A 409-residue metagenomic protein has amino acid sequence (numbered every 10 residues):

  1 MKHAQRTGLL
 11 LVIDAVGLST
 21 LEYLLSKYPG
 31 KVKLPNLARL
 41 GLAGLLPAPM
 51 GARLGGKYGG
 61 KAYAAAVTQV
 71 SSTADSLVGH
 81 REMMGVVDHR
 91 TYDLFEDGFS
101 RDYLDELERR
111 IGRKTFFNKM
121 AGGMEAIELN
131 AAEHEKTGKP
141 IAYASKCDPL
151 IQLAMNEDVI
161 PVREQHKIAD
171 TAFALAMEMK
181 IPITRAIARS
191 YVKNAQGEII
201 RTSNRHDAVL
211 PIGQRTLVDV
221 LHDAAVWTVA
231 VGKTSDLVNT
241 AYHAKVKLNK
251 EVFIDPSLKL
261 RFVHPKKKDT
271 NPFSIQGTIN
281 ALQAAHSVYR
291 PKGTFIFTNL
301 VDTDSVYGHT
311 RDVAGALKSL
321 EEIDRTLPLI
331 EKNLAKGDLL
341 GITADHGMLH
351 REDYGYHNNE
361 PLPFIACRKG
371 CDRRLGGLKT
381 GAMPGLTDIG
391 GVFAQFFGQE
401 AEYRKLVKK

Functional and structural regions predicted by a protein language model:
M1-K409: Feature captures the catalytic ectodomains and active-site-proximal regions of enzymes that hydrolyze or transfer
